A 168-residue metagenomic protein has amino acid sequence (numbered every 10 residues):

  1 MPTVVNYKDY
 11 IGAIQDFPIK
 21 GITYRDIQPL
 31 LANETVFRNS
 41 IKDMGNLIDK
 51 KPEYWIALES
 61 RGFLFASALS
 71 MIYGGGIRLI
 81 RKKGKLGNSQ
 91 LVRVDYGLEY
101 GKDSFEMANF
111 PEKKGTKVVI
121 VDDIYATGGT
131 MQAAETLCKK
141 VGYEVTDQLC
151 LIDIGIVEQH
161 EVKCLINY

Functional and structural regions predicted by a protein language model:
M1-P52, F110: Active-site-facing substrate-recognition patch
P2, D9, Q132-Y168: PRPP-dependent phosphoribosyltransferase catalytic core
K51-E59: Short glycine-rich phosphate-binding loop at a beta-alpha junction
E53, T116, T146: Conserved acidic residues
A57, I120-V121: Generic enzyme active-site microenvironment
L64-Y73, E135: Short Gly/Thr/Asp-enriched flexible loops that form oxyanion-binding sites at enzyme active sites
G75-V119: Short, glycine/charge-rich flexible loops or terminal/linker lids adjacent to PRPP-binding catalytic cores
D122-E135: Acidic, divalent-metal-coordinating active-site segment for phosphoryl/phosphodiester hydrolysis, typified by short
